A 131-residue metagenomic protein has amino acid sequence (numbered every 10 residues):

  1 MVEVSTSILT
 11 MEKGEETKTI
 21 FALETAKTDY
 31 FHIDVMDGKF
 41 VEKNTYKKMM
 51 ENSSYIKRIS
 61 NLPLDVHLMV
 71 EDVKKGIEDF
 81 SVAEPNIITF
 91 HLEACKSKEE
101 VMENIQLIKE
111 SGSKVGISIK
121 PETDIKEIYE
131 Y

Functional and structural regions predicted by a protein language model:
M1-I87, C95-K98, L107, K126-Y131: Conserved N-terminal beta1-alpha1 strand-loop-helix module at the mouth
H91: Conserved residues at the C-terminal ends of beta-strands
S111: Conserved dinucleotide-binding and phosphotransfer motif residues
K114, S118-Y131: Histidine/lysine/aspartate-rich catalytic loop segments that bind and position anionic ligands
